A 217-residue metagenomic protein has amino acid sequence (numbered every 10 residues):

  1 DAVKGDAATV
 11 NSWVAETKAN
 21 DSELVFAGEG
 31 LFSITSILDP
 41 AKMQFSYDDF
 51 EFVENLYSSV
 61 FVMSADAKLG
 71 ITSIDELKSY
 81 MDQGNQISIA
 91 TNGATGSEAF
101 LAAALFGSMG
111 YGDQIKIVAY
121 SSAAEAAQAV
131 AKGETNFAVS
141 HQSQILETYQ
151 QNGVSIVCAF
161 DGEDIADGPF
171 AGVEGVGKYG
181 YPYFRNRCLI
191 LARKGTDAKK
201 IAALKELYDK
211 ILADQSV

Functional and structural regions predicted by a protein language model:
D1-A2, A27, N92, Y120 (+2 more regions): Conserved beta-strand termini and adjacent loop/short-helix elements that scaffold enzyme active sites in alpha/beta
D1-T9, I117-Q128, K132, H141-Q144: Short helix-initiation/N-cap motifs at beta->coil->alpha
A2-K4, G28-F32, I211: PG/GG-rich flexible active-site loop of Rossmann-like NAD(P)H-dependent oxidoreductases, especially the SDR superfamily
S12-S22, S36-E125, V176, Y183-V217: Hinge/capping helix and adjacent helix->loop/strand transition within the periplasmic-binding protein
G28-K42, A99, A103-G110, K132 (+1 more regions): A ligand-binding cleft/hinge motif common to bilobed small-molecule-binding domains
S73, A166-D167, G172-G177: A short, acidic/glycine-rich surface segment
